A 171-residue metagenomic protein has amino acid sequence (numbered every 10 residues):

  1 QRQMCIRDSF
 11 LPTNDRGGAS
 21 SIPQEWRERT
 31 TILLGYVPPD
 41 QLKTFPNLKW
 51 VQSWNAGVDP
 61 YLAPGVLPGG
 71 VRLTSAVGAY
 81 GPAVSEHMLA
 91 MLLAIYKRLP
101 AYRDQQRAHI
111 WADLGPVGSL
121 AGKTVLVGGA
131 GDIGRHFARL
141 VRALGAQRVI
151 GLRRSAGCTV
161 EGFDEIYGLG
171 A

Functional and structural regions predicted by a protein language model:
R2-I6: Short, small-residue-biased leader/transition segments that mark boundaries at the very start of proteins
R7, R27, F45-P46, L67-P68 (+2 more regions): Short, well-ordered coil/turn elements that cap or connect secondary structure elements
R7-S20: A short beta-strand-loop structural module common to alpha/beta enzyme folds
G17-E25, P39-K43, C158-A171: Short acidic low-complexity segments
W26-R29, Q106-V125: Mobile, glycine- and charge-enriched loop segments and immediately flanking short secondary-structure elements within
R29-R103, L114-V117: Phosphate/diphosphate ligand-binding glycine-rich loop within oxidoreductases
P116-A171: Rossmann-like dinucleotide/phosphate-binding beta-alpha-beta segment
